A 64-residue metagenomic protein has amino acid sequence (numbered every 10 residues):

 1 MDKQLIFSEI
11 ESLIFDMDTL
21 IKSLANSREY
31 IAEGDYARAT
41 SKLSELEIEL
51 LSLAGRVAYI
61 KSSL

Functional and structural regions predicted by a protein language model:
M1-F15: Short, charge/polar-rich alpha-helical segments
E11-S12, T19-L64: Short, charge-rich amphipathic interface segments used for partner binding and complex assembly
